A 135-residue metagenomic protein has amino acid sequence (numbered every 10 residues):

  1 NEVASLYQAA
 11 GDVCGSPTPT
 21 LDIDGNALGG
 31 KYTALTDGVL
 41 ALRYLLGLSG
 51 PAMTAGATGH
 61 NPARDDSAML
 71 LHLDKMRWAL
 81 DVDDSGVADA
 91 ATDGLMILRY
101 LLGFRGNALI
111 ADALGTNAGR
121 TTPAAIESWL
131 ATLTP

Functional and structural regions predicted by a protein language model:
N1-P135: Cellulosome-associated attachment modules in secreted, modular CAZymes
